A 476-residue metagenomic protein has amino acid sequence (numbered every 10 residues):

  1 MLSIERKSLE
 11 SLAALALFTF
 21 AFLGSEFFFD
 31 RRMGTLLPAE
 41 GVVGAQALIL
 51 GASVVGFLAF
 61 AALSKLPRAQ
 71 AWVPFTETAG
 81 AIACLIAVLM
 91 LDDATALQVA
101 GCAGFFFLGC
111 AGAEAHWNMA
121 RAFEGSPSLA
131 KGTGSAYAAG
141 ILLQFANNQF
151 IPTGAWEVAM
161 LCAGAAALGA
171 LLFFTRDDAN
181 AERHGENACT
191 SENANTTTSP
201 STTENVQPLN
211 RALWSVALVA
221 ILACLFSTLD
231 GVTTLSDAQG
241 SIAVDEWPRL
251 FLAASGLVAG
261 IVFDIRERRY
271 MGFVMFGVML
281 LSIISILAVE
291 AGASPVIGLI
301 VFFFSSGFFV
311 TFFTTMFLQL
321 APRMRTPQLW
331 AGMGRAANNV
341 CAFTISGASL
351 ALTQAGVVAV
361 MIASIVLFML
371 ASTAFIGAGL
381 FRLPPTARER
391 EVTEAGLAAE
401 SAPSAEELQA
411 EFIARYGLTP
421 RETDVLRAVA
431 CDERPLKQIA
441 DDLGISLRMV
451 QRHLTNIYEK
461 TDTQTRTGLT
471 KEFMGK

Functional and structural regions predicted by a protein language model:
L2-V54, W214-G240, T314: Helix-loop boundary and gating motifs at the non-cytosolic
V55-W72, A254-Y270, T353: Helix-to-loop junctions at the C-terminal end of transmembrane segments in multipass secondary transporters
T95-E114, S294-T311: Hydrophobic core of transmembrane alpha-helices in multi-pass small-molecule transporters, especially MFS/SLC-type
L108-F123, F308-M324: Intracellular juxtamembrane helix-capping segments at the cytosolic ends of symmetry-related transmembrane helices
W156-T175, A359-R382: Symmetry-related core transmembrane helices of the 12-TM Major Facilitator Superfamily/SLC fold
Y270-V310: C-terminal transmembrane helical hairpin of 12-TM major facilitator-type secondary transporters
M324-Q354: A late C-terminal transmembrane helix in Major Facilitator Superfamily
A398-T455, K460, K471-K476: Helix-turn-helix DNA-binding segment
